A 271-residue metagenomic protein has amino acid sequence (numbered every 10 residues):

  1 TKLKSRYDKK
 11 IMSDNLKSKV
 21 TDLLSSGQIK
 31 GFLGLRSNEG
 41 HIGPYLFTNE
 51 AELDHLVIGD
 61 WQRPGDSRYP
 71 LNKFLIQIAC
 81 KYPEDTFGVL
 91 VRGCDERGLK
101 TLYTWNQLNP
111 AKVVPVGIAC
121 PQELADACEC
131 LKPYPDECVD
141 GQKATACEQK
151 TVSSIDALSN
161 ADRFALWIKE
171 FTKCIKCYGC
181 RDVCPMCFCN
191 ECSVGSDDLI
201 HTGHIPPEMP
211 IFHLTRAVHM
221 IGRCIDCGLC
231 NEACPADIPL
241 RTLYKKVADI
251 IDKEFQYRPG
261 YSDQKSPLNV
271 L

Functional and structural regions predicted by a protein language model:
K2-K173, R181-M186, N190: Iron-sulfur-associated redox domains of electron-transfer enzymes in respiratory and anaerobic energy metabolism
T151-F171, M186-L271: Ferredoxin-type iron-sulfur electron-transfer modules in oxidoreductases and energy-metabolism complexes
